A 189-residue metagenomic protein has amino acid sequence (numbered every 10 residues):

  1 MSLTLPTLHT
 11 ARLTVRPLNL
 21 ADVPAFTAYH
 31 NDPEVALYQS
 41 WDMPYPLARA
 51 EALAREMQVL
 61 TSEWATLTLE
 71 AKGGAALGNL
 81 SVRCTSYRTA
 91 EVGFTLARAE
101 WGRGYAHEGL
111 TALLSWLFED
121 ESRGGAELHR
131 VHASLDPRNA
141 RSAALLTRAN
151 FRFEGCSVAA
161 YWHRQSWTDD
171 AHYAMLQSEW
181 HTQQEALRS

Functional and structural regions predicted by a protein language model:
M1-A36, T68-S189: Acyl-donor (CoA/ACP) binding surface of acyl/acetyltransferases
M1-S2, A50-Q58, C84-T85: Charged, low-complexity, helix/coiled-coil-prone segments
L20, Y29, P44-A48, E63: Generic alpha-helical scaffold signal
E34-E56: Conserved GNAT-fold acetyl-CoA-binding loop/helix
R55-T68: A short helix-loop-beta-strand connector motif used in the catalytic cores of GNAT acetyltransferases and, in some
